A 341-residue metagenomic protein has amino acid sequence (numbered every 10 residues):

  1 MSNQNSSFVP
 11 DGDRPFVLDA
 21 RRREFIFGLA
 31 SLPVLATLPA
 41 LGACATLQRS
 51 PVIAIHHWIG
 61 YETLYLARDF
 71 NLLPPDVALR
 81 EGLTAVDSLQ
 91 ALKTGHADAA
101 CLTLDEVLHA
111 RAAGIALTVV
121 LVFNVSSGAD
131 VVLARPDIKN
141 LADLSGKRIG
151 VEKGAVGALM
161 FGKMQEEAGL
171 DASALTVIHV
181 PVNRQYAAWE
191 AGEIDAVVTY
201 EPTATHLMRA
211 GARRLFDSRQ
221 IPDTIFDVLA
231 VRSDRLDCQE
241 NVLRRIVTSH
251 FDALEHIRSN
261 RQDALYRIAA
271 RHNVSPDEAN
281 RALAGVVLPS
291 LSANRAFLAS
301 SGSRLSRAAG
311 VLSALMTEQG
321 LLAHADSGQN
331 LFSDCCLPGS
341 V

Functional and structural regions predicted by a protein language model:
M1-R21, S31-P39: N-terminal secretory signal peptides
T46-D171, T176-H179, D195-T199, R214-L215 (+1 more regions): Short, glycine-/small- and polar/acidic-enriched structural segments that line small-molecule recognition paths
Q90, T94, L108, A142 (+8 more regions): Solvent-exposed, polar/charged alpha-helical surfaces in well-ordered, non-transmembrane soluble domains, broadly
E106, R184-H272: Pocket-lining segment of extracytoplasmic ligand-binding domains
V151, A155, N183, D237 (+1 more regions): Soluble non-cytosolic domains of exported or imported proteins
Q239-L321: Secondary-structure end/capping motifs
G310-V341: Conserved C-terminal helix/tail region of periplasmic/extracytoplasmic solute-binding proteins
